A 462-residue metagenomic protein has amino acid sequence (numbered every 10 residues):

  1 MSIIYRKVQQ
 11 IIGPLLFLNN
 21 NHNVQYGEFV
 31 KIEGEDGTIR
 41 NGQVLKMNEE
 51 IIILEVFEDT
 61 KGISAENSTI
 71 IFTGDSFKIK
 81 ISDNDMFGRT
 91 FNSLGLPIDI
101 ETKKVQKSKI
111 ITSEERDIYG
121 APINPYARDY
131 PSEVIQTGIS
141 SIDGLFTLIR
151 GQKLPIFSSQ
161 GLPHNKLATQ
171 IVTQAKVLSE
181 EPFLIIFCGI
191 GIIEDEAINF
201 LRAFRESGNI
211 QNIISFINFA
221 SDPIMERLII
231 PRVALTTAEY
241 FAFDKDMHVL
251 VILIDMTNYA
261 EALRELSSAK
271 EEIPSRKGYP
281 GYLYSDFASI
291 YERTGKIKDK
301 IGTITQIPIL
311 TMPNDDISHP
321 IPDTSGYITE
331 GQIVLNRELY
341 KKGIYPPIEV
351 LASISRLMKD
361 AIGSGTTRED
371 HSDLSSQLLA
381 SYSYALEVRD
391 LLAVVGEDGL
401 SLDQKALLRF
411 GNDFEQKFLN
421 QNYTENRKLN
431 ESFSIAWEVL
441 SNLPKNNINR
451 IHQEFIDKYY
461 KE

Functional and structural regions predicted by a protein language model:
M1-R89, S93-I98: N-terminal accessory targeting/assembly segments
Q9, L45, E55, I71 (+6 more regions): Residues in well-ordered beta-strands of folded domains
G13, E49, G95, I123 (+3 more regions): Residues that form or immediately flank small-molecule/cofactor binding pockets and catalytic motifs
D59-I123, H164-E180: Glycine-anchored, exposed beta-strand/edge motif detector
I70, I98-Q152, K166-Q170, I210-D222 (+1 more regions): P-loop NTPase nucleotide-binding/switch module
G144-Y460: P-loop NTPase catalytic core
